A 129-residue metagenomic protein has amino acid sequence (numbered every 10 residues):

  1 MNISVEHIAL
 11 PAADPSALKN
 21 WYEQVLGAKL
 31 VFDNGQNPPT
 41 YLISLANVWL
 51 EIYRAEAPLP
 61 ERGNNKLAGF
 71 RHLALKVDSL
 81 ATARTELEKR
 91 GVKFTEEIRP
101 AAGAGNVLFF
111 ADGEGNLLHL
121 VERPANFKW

Functional and structural regions predicted by a protein language model:
M1-I3, H7, V31, L42 (+1 more regions): Vicinal oxygen chelate
M1-N2, N65-L67: Short, flexible turn/loop "capping" segments at secondary-structure junctions
V5-H7, G69-H72: Eukaryotic phosphotyrosine signaling hubs
A9-P11, A74-K76: Short hydrophobic/aromatic beta-strand micro-patches that form the beta-sheet surface supporting nucleotide- or nucleic
L18-K19, P39, A83: Residues within well-ordered alpha-helices
L18-V25, L87, G115: Conserved active-site tyrosine of GNAT-family acetyltransferases
K29-N65, L117-R123: Conserved short beta-strand elements that form part of the metal-binding/catalytic scaffold of enzyme active sites
